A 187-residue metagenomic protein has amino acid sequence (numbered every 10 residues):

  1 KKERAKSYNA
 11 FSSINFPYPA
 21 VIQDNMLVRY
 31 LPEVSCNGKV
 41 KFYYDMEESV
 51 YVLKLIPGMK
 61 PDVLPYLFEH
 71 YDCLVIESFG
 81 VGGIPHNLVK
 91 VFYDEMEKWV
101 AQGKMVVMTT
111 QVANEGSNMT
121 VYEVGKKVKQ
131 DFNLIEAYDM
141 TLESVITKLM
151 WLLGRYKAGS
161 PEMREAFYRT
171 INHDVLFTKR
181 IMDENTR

Functional and structural regions predicted by a protein language model:
K1-V81, H86-N87, N172-R187: Accessory alpha-helical/coil subdomains and C-terminal extensions that flank or cap enzyme catalytic cores
V81-R187: C-terminal non-catalytic interaction/assembly regions of soluble proteins
